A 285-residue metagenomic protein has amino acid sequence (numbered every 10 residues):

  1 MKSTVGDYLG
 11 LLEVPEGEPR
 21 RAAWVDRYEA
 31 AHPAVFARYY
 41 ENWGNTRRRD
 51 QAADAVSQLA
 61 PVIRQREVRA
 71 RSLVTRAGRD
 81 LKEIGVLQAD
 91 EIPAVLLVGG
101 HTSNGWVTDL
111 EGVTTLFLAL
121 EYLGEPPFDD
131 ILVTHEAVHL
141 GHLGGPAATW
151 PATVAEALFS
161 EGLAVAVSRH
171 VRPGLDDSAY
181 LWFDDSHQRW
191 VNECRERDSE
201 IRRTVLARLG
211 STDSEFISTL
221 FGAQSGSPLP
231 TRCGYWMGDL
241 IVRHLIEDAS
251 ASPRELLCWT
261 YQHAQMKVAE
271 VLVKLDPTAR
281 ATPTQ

Functional and structural regions predicted by a protein language model:
M1-A70: Non-catalytic architectural context of zinc metalloproteases
M1-E16, I84, A152-I201, V273-T278: Post-HExxH zinc-binding segment in Zn-dependent metallohydrolases
P19, S199-Q285: Pan-zinc metallopeptidase signature
A55-V113, P126-P127: Auxiliary, metal-adjacent structural segments of Zn-dependent hydrolase domains
V68-S72, F128, L158, R232 (+1 more regions): Soluble non-cytosolic domains of exported or imported proteins
L118-L132, T149: Short pre-active-site segment immediately N-terminal to the catalytic Zn-binding motif
P126-A137, V191-T212: An acidic intrinsically disordered interaction segment
D130-A147, E161-V165, R169: Active-site recognition of the HExxH zinc-binding catalytic motif
